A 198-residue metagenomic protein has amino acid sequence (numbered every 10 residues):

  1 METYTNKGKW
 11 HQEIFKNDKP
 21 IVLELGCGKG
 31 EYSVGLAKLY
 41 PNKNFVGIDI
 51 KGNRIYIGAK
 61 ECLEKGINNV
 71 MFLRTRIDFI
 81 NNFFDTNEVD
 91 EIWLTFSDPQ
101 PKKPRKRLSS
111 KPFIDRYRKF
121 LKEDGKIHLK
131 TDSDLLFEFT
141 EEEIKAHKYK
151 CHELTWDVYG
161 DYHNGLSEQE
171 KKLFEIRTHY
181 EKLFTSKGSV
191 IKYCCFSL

Functional and structural regions predicted by a protein language model:
M1-I21, E31-K38: S-adenosyl-L-methionine
G26-G28: Class I SAM-dependent methyltransferase "Motif I" SAM/SAH-binding loop
K51: Conserved SAM/SAH-binding beta-strand->alpha-helix loop
A59-T86: S-adenosyl-L-methionine
D90-R105: A short SAM/SAH-binding and catalytic strip from SAM-dependent methyltransferases
S109-E123: A short glycine-rich, Lys/Arg-flanked "PGG" loop and its adjoining helix->strand segment in the class I
D124-T131: Conserved beta-strand signature within the Rossmann-like core of class I S-adenosyl-L-methionine
E142, H147-L198: Class I S-adenosyl-L-methionine
